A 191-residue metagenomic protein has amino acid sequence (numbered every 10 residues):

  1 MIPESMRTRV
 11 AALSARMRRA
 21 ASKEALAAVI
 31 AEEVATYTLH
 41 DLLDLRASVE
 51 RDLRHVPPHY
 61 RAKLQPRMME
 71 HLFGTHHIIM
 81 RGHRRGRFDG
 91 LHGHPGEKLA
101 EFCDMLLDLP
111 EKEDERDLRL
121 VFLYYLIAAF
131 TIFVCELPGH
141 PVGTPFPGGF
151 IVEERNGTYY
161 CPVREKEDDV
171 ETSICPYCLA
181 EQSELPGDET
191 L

Functional and structural regions predicted by a protein language model:
I2-P3, T8-L13: Intrinsically disordered, low-complexity N-terminal extensions of nucleic-acid-metabolism proteins
A11-L191: Cysteine-centered metal-binding/redox modules
